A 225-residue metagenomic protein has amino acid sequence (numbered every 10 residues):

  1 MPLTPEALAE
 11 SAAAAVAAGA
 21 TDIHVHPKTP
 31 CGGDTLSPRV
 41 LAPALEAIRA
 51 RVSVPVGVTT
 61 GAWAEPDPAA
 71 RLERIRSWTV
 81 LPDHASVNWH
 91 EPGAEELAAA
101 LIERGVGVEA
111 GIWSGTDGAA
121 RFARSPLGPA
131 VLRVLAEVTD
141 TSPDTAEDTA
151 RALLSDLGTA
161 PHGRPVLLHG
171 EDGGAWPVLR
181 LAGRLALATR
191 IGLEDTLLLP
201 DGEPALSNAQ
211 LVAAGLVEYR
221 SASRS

Functional and structural regions predicted by a protein language model:
P2-E10, D34-A94: Active-site beta->alpha loop and helix N-cap motifs at the rims of alpha/beta catalytic domains
L8, A15, H26, A85 (+1 more regions): Conserved, mostly hydrophobic/aromatic
V16-A17, W78, L127, G183: Non-catalytic positions within long, well-ordered alpha-helices that form the structural scaffold/packing of enzyme
A17-D22, S53, P82, A186-L187: A structural motif
D22-A44, P200: Glycine-rich, proline-tolerant flexible connector loops at the mouths of alpha/beta enzymes
K28, T59-T60, H169: Glycine-rich beta-strand-to-loop/alpha-helix junction loops that act as flexible
S86-L193, P200-A213: Catalytic alpha/beta core domains of metabolic enzymes, predominantly
A213-S225: Mid-to-C-terminal alpha-helical segments outside catalytic/metal-binding sites
